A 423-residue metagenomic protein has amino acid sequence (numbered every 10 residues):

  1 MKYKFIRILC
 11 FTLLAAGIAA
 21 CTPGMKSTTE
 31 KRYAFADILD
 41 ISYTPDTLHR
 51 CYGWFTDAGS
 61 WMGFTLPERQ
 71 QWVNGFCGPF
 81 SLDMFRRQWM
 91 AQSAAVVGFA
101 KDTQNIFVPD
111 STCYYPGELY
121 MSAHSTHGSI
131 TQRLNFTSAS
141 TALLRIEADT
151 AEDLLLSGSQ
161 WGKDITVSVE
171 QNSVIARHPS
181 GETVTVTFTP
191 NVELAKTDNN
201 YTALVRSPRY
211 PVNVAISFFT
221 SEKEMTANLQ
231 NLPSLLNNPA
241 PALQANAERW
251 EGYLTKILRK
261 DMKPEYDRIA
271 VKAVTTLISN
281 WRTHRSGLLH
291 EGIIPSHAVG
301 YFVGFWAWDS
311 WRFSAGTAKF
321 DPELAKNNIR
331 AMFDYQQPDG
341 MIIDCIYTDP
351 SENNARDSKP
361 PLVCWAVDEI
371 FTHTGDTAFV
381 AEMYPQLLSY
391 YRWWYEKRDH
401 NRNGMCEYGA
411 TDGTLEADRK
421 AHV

Functional and structural regions predicted by a protein language model:
K2-K4, F11, C21-E265: Terminal accessory carbohydrate-recognition/targeting modules of carbohydrate-active enzymes
L9-G17: Bacterial N-terminal signal peptides
L66, L243, M262, I293-S310 (+2 more regions): Solvent-exposed loop and edge beta-strand segments that line ligand/cofactor-binding and catalytic clefts
R206-N237, V299, D339, D344-L362 (+1 more regions): The feature captures the catalytic groove of carbohydrate-active enzymes
K260-T283, K319-F320, M332, Q337-D339 (+1 more regions): Active-site acid/base region of carbohydrate-active enzymes
V271, W311, E323-K326, R330 (+3 more regions): A structural signal for well-ordered alpha-helical segments within the folded catalytic domains of diverse enzymes
V303-Y335: Alpha-helical support elements that line or immediately flank enzyme active sites and cofactor-binding pockets
A315-A318, W365-T372: Short glycine/serine- and small hydrophobic-enriched flexible loop segments
